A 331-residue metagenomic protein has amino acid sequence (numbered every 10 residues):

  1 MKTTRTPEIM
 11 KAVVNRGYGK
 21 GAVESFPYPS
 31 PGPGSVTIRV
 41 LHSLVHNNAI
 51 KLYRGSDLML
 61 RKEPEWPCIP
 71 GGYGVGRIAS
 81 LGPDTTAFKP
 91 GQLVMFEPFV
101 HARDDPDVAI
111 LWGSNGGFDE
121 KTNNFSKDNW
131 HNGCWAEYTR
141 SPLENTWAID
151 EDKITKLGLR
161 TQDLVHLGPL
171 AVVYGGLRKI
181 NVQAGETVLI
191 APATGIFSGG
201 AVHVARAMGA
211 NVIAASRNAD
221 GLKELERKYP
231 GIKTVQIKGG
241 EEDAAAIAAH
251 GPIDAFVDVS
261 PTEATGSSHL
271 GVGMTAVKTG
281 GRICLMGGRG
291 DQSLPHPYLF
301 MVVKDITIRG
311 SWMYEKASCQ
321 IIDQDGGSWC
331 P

Functional and structural regions predicted by a protein language model:
K2-E8, A12, G175, G271 (+1 more regions): C-terminal hydrophobic helical "lid"/dimerization subdomain of Rossmann-like NAD(P)H-dependent oxidoreductases
P27-L44, D57-W112: Glycine-rich beta-strand-centered segment in the early N-terminal region that forms part of a ligand/cofactor-binding
Q92-L93, Y138, T187, A207 (+1 more regions): Residue-level marker of beta-strand positions
H101-P192: NAD(P)H dinucleotide-binding glycine-rich loop of Rossmann-like/cofactor-binding domains, especially the beta1-alpha1
I180, R206, I213, K223-D305: Glycine-rich cofactor phosphate-binding loops and adjacent beta1-alpha1 units of small-molecule cofactor enzyme domains
P192-A193, G288: NAD(P)H cofactor-binding loop motif with strongest signal on the N-terminal glycine-rich segment
S198-G199: N-terminal Rossmann-fold NAD(P) dinucleotide-binding loop
G281-C284, H296-P331: Rossmann-fold dehydrogenase core element
